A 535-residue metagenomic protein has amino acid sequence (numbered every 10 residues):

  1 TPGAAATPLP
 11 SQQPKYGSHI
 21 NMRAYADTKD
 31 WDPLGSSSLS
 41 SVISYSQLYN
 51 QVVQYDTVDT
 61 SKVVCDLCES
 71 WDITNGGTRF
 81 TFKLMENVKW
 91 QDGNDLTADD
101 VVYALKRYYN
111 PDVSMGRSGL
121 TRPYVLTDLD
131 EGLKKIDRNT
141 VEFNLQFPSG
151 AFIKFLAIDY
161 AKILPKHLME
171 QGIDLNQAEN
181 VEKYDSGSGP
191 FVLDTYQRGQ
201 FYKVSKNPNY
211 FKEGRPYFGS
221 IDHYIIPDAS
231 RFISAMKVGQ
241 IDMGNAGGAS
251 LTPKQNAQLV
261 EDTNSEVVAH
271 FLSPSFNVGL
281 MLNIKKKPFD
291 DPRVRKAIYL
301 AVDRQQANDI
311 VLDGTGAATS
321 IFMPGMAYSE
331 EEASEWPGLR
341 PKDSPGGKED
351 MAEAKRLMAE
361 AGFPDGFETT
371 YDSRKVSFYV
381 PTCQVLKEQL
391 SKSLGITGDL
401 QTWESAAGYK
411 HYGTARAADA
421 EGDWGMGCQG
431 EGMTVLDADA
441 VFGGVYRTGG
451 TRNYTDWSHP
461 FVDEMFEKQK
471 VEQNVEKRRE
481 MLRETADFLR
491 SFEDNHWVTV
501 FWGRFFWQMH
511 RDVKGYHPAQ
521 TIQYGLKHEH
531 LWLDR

Functional and structural regions predicted by a protein language model:
P8, Q13, N308, P341-K348 (+4 more regions): Extracytoplasmic/peripheral linker and loop segments enriched in polar/acidic and small residues with frequent Thr/Pro
N21-N75, K106, S186-S188: N-terminal lobe/hinge region of extracytoplasmic solute-binding protein
D56-V58, A157-P216, S220, S230 (+1 more regions): Gly/Pro-rich hinge or "lid" segments in bacterial periplasmic/extracellular proteins
E69-M115, I136, E142-N144, H223 (+2 more regions): Aromatic- and charge-enriched surface segment that lines or borders ligand/interaction sites
K83, S118-E170: Surface-exposed binding/hinge segments that line and control ligand-binding clefts or catalytic entry sites
Y108, M115-S118, G132-K135, D194-S205 (+2 more regions): Extracellular/periplasmic solute-recognition and catalytic clefts
R198-Q200, N245, P345-M433, G443 (+3 more regions): Ligand/substrate-recognition segments at binding pockets and active sites
G316-L357, F378-P381: Structural transition elements
